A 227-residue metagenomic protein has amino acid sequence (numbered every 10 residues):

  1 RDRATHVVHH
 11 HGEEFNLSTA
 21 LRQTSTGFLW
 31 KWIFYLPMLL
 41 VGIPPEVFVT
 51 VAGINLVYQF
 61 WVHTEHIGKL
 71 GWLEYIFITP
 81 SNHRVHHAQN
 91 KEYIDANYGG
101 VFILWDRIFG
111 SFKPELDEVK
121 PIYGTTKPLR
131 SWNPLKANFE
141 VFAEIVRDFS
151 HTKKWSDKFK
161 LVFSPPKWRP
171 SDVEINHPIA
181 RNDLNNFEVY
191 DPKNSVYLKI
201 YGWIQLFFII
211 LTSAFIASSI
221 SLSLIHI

Functional and structural regions predicted by a protein language model:
R1-R130: Membrane-embedded catalytic scaffold of the fatty acid hydroxylase/desaturase
R3, V162-L184: Short, charged cytosolic
F15-S25, D183-W203: Membrane interfacial helix-start motif at the N-side
T26-F34, G202-S213: Core segments of transmembrane alpha-helices that mediate helix-helix packing or line hydrophobic substrate/ligand
T50, W72, V196-L206: Alpha-helical transmembrane segments of integral membrane proteins
K120-W168: A membrane-cytosol interface segment of integral membrane proteins
A214-L222: Juxtamembrane "helix-exit" motif on the non-cytosolic side of transmembrane helices
I225-I227: Conserved small/polar residues in nucleotide/adenosyl-binding loops
